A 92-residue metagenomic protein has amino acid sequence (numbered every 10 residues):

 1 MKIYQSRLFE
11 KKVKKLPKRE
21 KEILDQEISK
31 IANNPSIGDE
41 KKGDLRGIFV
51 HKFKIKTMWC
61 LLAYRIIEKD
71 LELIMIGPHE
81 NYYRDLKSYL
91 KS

Functional and structural regions predicted by a protein language model:
M1, F49-H51, L62: Residue-level detector of beta-strand structural context in well-folded domains
M1-E27: Arg/Lys-rich, positively charged N-terminal/basic patches that mediate binding to nucleic acids
K11, I55-L61, R65-S92: Enriched for short, Lys/Arg-rich terminal
S29-K56: A short, surface-exposed loop/turn module that caps and links secondary-structure elements
